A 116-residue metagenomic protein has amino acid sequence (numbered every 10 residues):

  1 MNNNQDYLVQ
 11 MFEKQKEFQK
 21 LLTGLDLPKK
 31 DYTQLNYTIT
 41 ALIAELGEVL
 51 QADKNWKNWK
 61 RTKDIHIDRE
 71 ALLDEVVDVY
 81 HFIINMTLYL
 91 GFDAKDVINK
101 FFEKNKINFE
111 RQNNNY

Functional and structural regions predicted by a protein language model:
M1-Y116: Flexible "arm" and connector segments at domain edges
